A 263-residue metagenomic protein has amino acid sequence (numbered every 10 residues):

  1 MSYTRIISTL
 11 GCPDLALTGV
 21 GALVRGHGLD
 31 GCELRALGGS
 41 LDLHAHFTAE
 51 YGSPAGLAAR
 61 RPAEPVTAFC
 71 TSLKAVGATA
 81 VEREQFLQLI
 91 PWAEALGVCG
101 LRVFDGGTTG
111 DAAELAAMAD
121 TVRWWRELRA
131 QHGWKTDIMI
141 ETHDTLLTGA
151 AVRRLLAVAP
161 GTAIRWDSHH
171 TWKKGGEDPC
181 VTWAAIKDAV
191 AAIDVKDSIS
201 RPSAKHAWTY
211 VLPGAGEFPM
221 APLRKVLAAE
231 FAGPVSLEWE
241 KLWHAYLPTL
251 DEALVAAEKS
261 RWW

Functional and structural regions predicted by a protein language model:
S2-R5, A22-L29: A short, Lys/Arg-enriched amphipathic alpha-helix followed by its capping loop at the start of a domain
Y3-T9, C32-L34, P65-T71, L101-V103 (+4 more regions): Hydrophobic faces of well-ordered beta-strands that scaffold small-molecule active sites in alpha/beta enzyme cores
S8-C12, R35-G39, T71-V76, G106-T108 (+4 more regions): Active-site beta-loop-alpha junctions enriched in small/polar residues
T18-G26, R61-P62, A75-W166, K173 (+2 more regions): Active-site acidic/histidine proton-transfer and metal-coordination neighborhood in alpha/beta enzyme cores
E33-R60, D105-A113: Glycine-rich, proline-tolerant flexible connector loops at the mouths of alpha/beta enzymes
H44-F47, G77-A80, G149, H170-A232 (+2 more regions): Gly/Pro-rich active-site loop or hairpin
E50-T71, A119-G133, A159, F218-V226: Alpha-helix-loop-beta-strand connector modules within alpha/beta enzyme cores
Y246-W263: C-terminal helical cap(s) of enzyme catalytic domains, especially alpha/beta-barrels
